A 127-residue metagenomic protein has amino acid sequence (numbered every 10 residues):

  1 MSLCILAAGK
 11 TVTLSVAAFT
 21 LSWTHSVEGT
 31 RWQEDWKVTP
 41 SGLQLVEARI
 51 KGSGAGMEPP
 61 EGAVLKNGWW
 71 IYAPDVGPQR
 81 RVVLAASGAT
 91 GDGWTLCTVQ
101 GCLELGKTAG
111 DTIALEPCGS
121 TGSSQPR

Functional and structural regions predicted by a protein language model:
C4-P59: N-terminal secretory signal peptides
E58-R127: Mature, soluble, non-transmembrane domains
